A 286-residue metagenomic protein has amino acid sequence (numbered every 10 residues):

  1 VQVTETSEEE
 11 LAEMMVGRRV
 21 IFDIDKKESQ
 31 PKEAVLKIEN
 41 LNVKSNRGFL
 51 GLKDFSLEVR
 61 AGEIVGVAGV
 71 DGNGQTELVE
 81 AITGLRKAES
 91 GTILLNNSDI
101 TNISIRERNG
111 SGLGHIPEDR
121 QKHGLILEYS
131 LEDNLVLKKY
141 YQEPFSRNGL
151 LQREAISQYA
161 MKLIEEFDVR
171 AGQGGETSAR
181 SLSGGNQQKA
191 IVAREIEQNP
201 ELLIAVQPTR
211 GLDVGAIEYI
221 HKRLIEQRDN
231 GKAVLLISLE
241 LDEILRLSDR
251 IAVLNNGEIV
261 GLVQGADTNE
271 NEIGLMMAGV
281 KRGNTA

Functional and structural regions predicted by a protein language model:
V1-A286: Glycine-rich phosphate-binding loops of nucleotide-dependent enzymes
